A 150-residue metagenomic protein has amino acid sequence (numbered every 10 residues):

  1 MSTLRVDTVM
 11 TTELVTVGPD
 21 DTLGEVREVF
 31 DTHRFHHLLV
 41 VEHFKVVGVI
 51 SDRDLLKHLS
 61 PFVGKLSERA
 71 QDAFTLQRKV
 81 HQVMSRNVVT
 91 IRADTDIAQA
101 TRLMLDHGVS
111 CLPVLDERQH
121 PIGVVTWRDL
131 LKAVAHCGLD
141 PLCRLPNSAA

Functional and structural regions predicted by a protein language model:
M1-E13, S51-V89, D96, T101-L105 (+1 more regions): Tandem CBS (Bateman) regulatory domains
E13-T16, K45-V46, T90, H120: Short, flexible active-site loop motifs that bind/organize anionic cofactors or intermediates
V17-R34, V40-E42, H81, T90-G108 (+2 more regions): The conserved cystathionine-beta-synthase
F30-H33, L38-D54, M104, L112-R128: A glycine-centered beta-loop-beta connector
H37, F44-K45, L66-R69, L76-R78 (+3 more regions): Short, surface-exposed, polar/charged, turn-prone segments marking secondary-structure boundaries
